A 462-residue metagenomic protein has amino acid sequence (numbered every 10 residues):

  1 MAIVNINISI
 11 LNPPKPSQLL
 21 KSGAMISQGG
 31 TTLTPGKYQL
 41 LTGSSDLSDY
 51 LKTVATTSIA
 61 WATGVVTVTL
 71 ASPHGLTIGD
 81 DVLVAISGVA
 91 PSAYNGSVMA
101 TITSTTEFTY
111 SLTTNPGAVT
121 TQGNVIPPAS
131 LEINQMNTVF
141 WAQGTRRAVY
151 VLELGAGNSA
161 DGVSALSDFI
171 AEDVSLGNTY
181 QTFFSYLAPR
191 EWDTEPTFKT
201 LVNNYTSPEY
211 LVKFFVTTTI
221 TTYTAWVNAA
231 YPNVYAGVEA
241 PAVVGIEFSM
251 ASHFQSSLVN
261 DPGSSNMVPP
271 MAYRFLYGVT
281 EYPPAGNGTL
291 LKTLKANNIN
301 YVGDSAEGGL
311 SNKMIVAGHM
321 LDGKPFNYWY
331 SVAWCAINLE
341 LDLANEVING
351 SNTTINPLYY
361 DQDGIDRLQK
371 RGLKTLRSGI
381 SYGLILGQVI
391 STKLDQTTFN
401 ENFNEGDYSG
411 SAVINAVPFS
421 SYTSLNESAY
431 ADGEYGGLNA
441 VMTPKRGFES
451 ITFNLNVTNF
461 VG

Functional and structural regions predicted by a protein language model:
M1-K52, G318-G462: Structured, hydrophobic secondary-structure cores that serve as assembly/anchoring elements
M1-T53, I126-Y223, A230: Small-residue-rich
L19, G64, D80, T106 (+2 more regions): Residues at beta-strand starts and edge strands
T53-D80, S87-A129: Small/polar beta-strand repeat architecture
L83-S87, N456-N459: Short acidic, flexible loop segments centered on an aromatic residue
L154, S164-P357, L368-R371, T375 (+2 more regions): A glycine- and small-residue-enriched flexible loop/hinge signal that marks low-structured segments
